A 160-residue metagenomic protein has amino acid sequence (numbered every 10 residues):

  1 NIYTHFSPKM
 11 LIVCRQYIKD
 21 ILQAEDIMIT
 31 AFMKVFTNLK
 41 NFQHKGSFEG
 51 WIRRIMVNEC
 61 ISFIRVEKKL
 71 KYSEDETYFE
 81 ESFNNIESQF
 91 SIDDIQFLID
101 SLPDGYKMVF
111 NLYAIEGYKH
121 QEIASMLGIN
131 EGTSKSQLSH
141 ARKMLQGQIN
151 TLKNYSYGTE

Functional and structural regions predicted by a protein language model:
N1, L11-T30, E131, N154-S156 (+1 more regions): Short, charged helix-capping/linker segments at alpha-helix termini
F6, Q137-H140, M144: Residues within the DNA-recognition helix of helix-turn-helix
I12, D26-M33, G46-N58: Structural recognition of an alpha-helix C-terminal capping motif at a helix-to-coil junction
Q16-K19, I29-S47, V66-E67: Sigma70-family region 2
K40-H44, R54-E74, H140: Arg/Lys-rich amphipathic alpha helix in sigma70-family domain 2
S62, K69-F97, K119: Internal acidic/polar
V109-Y113: A short pre-motif secondary-structure segment
S125-M126, R142-E160: C-terminal edge and immediately downstream basic/flexible tail or linker adjoining helix-turn-helix-like DNA-binding
